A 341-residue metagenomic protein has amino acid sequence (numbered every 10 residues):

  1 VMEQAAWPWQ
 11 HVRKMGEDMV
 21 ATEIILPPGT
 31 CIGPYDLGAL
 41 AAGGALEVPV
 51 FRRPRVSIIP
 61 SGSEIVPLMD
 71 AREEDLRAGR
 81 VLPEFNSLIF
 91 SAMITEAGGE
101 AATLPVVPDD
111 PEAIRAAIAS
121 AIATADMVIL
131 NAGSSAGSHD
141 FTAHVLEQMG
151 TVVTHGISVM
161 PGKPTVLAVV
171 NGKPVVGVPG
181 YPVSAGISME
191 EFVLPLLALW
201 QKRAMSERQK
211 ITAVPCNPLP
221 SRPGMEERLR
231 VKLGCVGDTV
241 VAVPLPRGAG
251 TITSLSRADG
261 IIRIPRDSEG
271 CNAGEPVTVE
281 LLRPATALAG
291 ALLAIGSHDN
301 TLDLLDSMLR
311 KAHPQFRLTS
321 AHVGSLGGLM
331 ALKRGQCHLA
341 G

Functional and structural regions predicted by a protein language model:
V1-T103, V236-R247, I261, V277-P284: Short, glycine/charged-enriched hinge/interface segments at domain edges or termini
W7, H11-E17, I24, P28-I32 (+13 more regions): Catalytic cores of large soluble enzymes that bind and process phosphate-bearing ligands
M19, E147-L292: Flexible glycine/proline-rich
L40, T142, S188-L197, L332: Buried hydrophobic packing segments
V48-V178, P182-S188, L304-Q315: Helix-rich terminal scaffold detector
L288-H298, R317-A321: Short, well-ordered beta-strand elements
K311-G341: N-terminal segment of the mature folded domain
